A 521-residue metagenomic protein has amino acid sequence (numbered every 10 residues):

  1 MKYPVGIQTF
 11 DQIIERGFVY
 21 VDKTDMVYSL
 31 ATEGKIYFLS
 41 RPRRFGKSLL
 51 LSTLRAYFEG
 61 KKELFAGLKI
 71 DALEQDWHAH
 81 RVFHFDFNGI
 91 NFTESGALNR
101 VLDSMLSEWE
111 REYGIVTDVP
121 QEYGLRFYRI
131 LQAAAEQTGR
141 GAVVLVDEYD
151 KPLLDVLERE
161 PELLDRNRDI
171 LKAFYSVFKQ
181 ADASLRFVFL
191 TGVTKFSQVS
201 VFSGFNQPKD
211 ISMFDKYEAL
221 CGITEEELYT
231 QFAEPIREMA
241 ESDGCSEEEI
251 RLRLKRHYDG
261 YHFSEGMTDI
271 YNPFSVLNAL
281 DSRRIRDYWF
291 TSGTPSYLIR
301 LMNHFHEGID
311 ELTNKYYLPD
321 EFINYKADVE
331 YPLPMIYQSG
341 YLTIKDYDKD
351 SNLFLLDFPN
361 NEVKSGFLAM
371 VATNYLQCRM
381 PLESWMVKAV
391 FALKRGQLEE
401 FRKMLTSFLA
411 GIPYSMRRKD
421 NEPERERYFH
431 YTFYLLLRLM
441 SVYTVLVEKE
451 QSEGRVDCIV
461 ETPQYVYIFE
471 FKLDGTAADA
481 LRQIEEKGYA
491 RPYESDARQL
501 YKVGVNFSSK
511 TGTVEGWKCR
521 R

Functional and structural regions predicted by a protein language model:
M1-R425, M440-S441: Phosphate-binding site recognition
R43, K195, T462, K472-G475 (+1 more regions): A short beta-strand motif that forms part of the nucleic acid-binding face of small beta-barrel RNA-binding folds
A133-T138, L439-P463: Active-site metal-binding core of divalent-cation-utilizing nuclease and nuclease-like domains
V143, Y465-Y467, Y501: Structural motif
D165-I170, L473-A490: Mg2+/Mn2+-dependent nuclease catalytic core
F174-A181, P334-L342, Y431-L439, Q483-V503: Metal-dependent nuclease catalytic cores in nucleic-acid-processing enzymes, especially RNase H-like/related
F433, V456-L473, K487: Conserved catalytic cores of phosphodiester-cleaving nucleases, focusing on short active-site segments
P492, D496-R521: Domain-level recognition of nuclease-like catalytic cores that cleave nucleotide substrates
